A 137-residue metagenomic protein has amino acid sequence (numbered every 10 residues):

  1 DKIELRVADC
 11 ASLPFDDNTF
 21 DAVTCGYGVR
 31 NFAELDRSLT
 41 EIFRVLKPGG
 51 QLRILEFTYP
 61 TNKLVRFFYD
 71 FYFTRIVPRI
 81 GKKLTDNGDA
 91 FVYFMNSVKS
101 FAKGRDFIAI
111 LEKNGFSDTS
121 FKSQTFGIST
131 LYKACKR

Functional and structural regions predicted by a protein language model:
D1-V7: S-adenosyl-L-methionine
L5, L55-N114, S120: C-terminal alpha-helical "lid/dimerization" subdomain adjacent to the S-adenosyl-L-methionine
V7-V23: A short acidic, Gly/Pro-enriched loop at the edge of an enzyme's catalytic core that lines a small-molecule cofactor
D21-L35, T58: A short SAM/SAH-binding and catalytic strip from SAM-dependent methyltransferases
A33, K47, K136: Short conserved AdoMet
D36-Q51: A short glycine-rich, Lys/Arg-flanked "PGG" loop and its adjoining helix->strand segment in the class I
I108, E112-R137: Core SAM-dependent methyltransferase catalytic element
